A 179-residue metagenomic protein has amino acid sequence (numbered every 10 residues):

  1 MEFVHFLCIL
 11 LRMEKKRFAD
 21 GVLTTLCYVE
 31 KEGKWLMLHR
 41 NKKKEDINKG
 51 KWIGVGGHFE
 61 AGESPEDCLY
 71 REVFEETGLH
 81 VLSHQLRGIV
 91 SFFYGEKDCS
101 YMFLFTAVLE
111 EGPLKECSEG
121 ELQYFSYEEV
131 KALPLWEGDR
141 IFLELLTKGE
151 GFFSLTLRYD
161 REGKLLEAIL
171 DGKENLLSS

Functional and structural regions predicted by a protein language model:
H5-I9: Short, positively charged and aromatic/hydrophobic N-terminal segments
E14-M37: Conserved N-terminal beta-strand and adjoining loop/helix that marks the start of the Nudix/MutT-like hydrolase domain
K15, R87-Y94: Short, solvent-exposed loop/turn elements at beta->coil junctions and helix N-caps that rim active or binding pockets
L23-T25, G33, S100-F103, G120 (+2 more regions): Change "...and in nucleic-acid phosphodiester-cleaving endonucleases..." to "...and in nucleic-acid processing enzymes
E45-G50, C99-Y101: A conserved beta-turn-beta hairpin within the catalytic core of GNAT-like acetyltransferases that forms part
F59-L82, F92-L146, E167-S179: Unchanged
L146-A168: Short, active-site-adjacent segments that bind or coordinate small-molecule cofactors and metal centers
